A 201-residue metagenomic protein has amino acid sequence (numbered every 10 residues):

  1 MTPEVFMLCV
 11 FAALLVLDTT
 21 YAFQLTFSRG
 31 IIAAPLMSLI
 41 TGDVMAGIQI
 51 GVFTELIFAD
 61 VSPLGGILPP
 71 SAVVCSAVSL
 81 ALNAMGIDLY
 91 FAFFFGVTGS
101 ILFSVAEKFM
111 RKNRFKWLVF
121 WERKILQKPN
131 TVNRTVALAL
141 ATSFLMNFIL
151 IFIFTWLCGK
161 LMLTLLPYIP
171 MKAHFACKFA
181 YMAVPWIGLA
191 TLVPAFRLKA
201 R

Functional and structural regions predicted by a protein language model:
M1-A72: Hydrophobic transmembrane alpha-helices
E4-F11, S76, L82, N113-L126: Hydrophobic alpha-helical segments at protein termini of multi-pass membrane proteins
F6, R134-R201: C-terminal transmembrane helix-loop-helix hairpin of multi-pass membrane proteins
T20, I67, K108, K112-K116 (+4 more regions): Transmembrane helix-loop junctions in multipass membrane proteins, especially transporters and channels
I32-T41, S76-G86, L126-V132: Small-residue-rich segments of transmembrane alpha-helices in multi-pass membrane proteins, especially helix faces
L56-V97: Long, highly hydrophobic alpha-helical transmembrane signal-anchor segments
L89-C158: Helix-loop-helix junctions within the multi-pass membrane cores of secondary transporters/permeases
